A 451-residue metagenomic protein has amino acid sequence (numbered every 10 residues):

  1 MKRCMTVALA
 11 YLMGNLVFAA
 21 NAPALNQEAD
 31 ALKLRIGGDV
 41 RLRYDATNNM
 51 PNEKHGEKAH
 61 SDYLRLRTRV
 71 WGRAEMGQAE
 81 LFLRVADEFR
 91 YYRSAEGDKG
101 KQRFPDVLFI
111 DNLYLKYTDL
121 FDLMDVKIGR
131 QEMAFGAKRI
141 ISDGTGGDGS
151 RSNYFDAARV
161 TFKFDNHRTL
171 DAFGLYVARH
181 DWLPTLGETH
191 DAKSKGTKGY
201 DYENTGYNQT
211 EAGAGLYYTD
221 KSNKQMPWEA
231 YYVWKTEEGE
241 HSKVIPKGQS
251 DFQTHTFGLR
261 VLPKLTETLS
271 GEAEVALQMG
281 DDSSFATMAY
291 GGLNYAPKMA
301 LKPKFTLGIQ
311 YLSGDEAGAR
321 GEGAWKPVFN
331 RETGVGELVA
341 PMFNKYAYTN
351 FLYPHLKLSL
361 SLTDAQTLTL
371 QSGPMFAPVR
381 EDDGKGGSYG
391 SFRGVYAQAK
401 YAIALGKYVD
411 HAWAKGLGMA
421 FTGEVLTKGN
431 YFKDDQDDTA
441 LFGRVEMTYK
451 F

Functional and structural regions predicted by a protein language model:
K2-A10: Sec-dependent signal peptide recognition, specifically the positively charged N-region followed immediately by
L12, L16-G37, E57, D315-G323 (+3 more regions): Outer-membrane beta-barrel biogenesis signature
A24-Q27, K33, D119-V126, G144-A319 (+6 more regions): Signature for the C-terminal beta-barrel architecture of outer-membrane proteins
Q27-N49, E80-L83, M226-E229: Transmembrane beta-strand segments of Gram-negative outer membrane beta-barrel proteins
A46-L66, R73-L123, F135-G146, H241-K243 (+7 more regions): Surface-exposed loop and membrane-interface regions of Gram-negative outer-membrane beta-barrel proteins
E322-T349: Flexible internal linker/loop segments at domain or repeat junctions
K345-Y408, A414-G429: Flexible, acidic glycine-rich loops studded with aromatic residues
I403, D438-F451: Outer-membrane beta-barrel "beta-signal"
